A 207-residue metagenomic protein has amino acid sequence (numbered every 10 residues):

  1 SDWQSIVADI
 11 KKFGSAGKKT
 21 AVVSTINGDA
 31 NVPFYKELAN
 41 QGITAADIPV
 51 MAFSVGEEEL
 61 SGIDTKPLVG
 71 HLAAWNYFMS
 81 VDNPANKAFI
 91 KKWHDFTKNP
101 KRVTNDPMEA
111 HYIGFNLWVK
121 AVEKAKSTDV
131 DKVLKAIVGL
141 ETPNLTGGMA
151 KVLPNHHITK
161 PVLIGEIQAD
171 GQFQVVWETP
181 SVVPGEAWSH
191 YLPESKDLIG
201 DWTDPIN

Functional and structural regions predicted by a protein language model:
S1-D2, N27-V32, V55-L60, Y77-S80 (+2 more regions): Solvent-exposed loop/turn segments at secondary-structure junctions within structured extracellular/periplasmic domains
S1-Q41, S80-A88, A150: Extracellular/periplasmic Venus flytrap/periplasmic-binding protein
E37-Y112, V122-T128, E178-I206: Extracellular/periplasmic periplasmic-binding protein-like sensory domains
R102-Y112, L134, T146-L153: Short catalytic/ligand-gating loop segments at beta-alpha or beta-beta junctions within enzyme catalytic domains
E123-P143: Polar, surface-exposed loop/tail segments that function as active-site lids or cofactor/substrate-recognition elements
G139-N207: Solvent-exposed, acidic/polar segments of extracytosolic/periplasmic ligand-binding ectodomains
